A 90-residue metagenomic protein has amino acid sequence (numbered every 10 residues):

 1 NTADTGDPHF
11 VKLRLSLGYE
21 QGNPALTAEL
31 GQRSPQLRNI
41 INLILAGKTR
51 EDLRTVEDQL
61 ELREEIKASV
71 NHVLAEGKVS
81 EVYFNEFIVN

Functional and structural regions predicted by a protein language model:
N1-A25: Hydrophobic membrane-anchoring helix/hairpin
D4, N39-I40, L74-A75: Intrinsically disordered, low-complexity segments enriched in polar/charged residues with Gly/Pro, especially when
F10-G18, Q36, I40-I44, E61 (+1 more regions): Soluble periplasmic/extracytoplasmic beta-strand elements of cell-envelope proteins
G22-E64: Histidine-centered catalytic/metal-coordination loop motif
K48-N90: Amphipathic, coiled-coil-like alpha-helical scaffolding segments used for oligomerization/assembly
